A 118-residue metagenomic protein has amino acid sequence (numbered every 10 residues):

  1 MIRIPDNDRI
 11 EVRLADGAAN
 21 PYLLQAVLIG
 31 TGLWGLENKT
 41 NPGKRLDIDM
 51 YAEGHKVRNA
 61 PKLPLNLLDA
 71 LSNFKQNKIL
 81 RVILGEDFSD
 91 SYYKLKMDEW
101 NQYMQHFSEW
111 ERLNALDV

Functional and structural regions predicted by a protein language model:
M1-P61: C-terminal catalytic subdomain
M50-V118: Acidic, glycine-enriched catalytic cores built around paired aspartates
